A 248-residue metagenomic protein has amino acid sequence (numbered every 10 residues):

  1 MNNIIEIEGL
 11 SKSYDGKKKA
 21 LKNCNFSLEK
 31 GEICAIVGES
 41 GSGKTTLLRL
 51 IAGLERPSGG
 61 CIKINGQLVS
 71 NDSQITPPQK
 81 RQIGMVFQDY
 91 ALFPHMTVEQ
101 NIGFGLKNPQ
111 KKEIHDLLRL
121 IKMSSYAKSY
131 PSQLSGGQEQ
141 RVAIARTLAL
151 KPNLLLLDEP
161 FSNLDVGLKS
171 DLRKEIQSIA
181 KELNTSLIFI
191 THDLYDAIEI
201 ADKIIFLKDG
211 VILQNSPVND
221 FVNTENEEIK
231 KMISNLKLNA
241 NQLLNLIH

Functional and structural regions predicted by a protein language model:
D15, V69-G84, T224: ABC ATPase NBD coupling module
A52: Helix-to-loop junction immediately C-terminal to a conserved catalytic motif
S70, Q110-Y126, Q177-S178: Conserved ABC ATPase "signature" region
Y130-L134, Q138-Q140: Conserved ABC ATPase signature
A149-N153: A short, proline-enriched helix->beta-strand linker immediately N-terminal to the Walker B motif in ABC-type P-loop
D209-G210: Conserved ABC ATPase "signature" C-loop
N215-S216: ABC ATPase "signature
